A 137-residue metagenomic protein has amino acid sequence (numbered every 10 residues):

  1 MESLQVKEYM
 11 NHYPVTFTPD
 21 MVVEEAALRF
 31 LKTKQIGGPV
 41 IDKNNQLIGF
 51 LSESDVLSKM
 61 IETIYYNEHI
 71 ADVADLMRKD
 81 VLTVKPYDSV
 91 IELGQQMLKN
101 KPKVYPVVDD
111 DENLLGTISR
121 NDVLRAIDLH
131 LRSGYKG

Functional and structural regions predicted by a protein language model:
M1-Y13, S52-T83, S89-L98, L114 (+1 more regions): Tandem CBS (Bateman) regulatory domains
S3-E8, V22, A26-A27, V40-G49 (+2 more regions): Short charge-dense sequence patches
T16, D20, Q46, Y66-N67: A generic helix-loop boundary/linker signal
F17-K34, I41, T83-K101, V108 (+1 more regions): The conserved cystathionine-beta-synthase
F30-T33, G38-S54, M97, Y105-D122: A glycine-centered beta-loop-beta connector
